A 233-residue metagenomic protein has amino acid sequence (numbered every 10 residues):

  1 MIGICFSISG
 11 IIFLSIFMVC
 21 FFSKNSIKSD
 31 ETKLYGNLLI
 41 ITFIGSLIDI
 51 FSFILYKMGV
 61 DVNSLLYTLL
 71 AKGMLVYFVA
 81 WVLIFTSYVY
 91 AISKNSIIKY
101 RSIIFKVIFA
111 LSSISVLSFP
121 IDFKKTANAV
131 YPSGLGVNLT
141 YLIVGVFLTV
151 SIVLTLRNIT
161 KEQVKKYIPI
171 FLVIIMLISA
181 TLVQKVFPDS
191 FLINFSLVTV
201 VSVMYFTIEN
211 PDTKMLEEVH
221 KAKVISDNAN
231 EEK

Functional and structural regions predicted by a protein language model:
M1-I12, S112-L154, A180-V186, S190-I193: Extracellular-loop-to-transmembrane junctions of the mid-late helices
I4-Y88, F105-I121, I170-K185: Hydrophobic alpha-helical transmembrane segments of multi-pass membrane proteins
M18-K28, Y90-N95, V153-K161, F206-N210: Structural signal for the C-terminal ends of transmembrane alpha-helices and the immediately following loop
I54-V62, I92-S96, I121-A129, I159 (+3 more regions): Membrane-interface elements of multi-pass transporters and channels
Y88, I92-S112, V200-N210: A mid-sequence interfacial segment
I97-S102, V130-N138, V153-I175: Membrane-helix boundary/juxtamembrane motif in polytopic membrane proteins
I159-V219: Interfacial "cap-and-anchor" motif at the non-cytosolic start of specific transmembrane alpha-helices
E218-K233: Signal-transducing coiled-coil linker helix
